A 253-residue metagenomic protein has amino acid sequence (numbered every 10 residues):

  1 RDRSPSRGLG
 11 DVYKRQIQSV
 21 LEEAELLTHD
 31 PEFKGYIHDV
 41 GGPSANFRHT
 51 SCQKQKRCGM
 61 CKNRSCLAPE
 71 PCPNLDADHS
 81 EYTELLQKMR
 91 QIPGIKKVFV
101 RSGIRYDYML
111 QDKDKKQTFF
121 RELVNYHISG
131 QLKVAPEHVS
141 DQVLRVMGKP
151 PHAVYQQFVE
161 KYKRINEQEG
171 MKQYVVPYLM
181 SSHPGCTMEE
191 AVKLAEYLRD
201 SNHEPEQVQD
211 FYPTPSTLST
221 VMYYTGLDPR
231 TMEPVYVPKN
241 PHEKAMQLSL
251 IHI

Functional and structural regions predicted by a protein language model:
D2-L9, Y13, I251-H252: Single conserved hydrophobic/aromatic residue that forms the stacking wall/gate of nucleotide- or nucleobase-binding
S6-D11, E32-G35, F47-C52, L67 (+2 more regions): Surface-exposed amphipathic alpha-helical tracts and adjacent flexible/coil segments at the periphery of soluble enzymes
K14-A24: Catalytic or ion-translocation cores adjacent to nucleophile or general acid/base/metal-coordination motifs in diverse
E22-V176, M180-P184: Conserved SAM/AdoMet-binding glycine-rich loop
F120-S129, E196-Q209: Structural recognition of alpha->loop->beta junctions
P184-R199: Catalytic cores of alpha/beta
E189, E204-E206, D210-I251: C-terminal accessory regions of radical SAM enzymes
